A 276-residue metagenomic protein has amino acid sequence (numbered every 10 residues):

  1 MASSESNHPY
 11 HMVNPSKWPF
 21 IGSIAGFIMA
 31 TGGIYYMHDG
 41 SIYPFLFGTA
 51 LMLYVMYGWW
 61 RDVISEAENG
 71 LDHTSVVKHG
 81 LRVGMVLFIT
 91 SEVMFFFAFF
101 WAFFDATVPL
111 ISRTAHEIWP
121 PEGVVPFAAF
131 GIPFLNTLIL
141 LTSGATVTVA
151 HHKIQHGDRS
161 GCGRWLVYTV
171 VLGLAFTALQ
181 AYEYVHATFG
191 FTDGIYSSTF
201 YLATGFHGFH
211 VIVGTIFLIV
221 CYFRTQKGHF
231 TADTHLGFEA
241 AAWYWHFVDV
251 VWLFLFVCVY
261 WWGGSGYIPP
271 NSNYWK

Functional and structural regions predicted by a protein language model:
M1-K276: ...captures the hydrophobic TM-helix bundle architecture rather than a specific catalytic motif, and can also fire on
